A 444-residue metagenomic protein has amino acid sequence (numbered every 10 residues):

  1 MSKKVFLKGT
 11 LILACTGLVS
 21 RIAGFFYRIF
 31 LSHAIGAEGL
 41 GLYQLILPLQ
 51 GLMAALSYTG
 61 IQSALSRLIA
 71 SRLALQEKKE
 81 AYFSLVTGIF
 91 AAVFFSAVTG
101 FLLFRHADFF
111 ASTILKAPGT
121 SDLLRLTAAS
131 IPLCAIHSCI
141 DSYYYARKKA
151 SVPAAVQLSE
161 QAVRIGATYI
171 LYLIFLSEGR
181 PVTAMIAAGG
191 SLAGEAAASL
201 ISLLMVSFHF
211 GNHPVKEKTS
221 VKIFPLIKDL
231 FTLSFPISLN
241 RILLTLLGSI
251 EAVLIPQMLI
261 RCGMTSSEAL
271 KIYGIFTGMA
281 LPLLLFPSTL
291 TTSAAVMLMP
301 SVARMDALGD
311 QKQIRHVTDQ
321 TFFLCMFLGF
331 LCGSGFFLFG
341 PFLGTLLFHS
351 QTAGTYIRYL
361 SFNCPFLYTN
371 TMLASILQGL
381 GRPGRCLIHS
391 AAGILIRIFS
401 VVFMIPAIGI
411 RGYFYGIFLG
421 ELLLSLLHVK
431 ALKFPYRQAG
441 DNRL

Functional and structural regions predicted by a protein language model:
M1-A23, K79, F83, V221-G248 (+2 more regions): N-terminal membrane topogenesis motif
V5-S66, G100, S130, P236-M258: Signature of the first transmembrane helix
T10-G17, R125, A129, Y144-Y172 (+4 more regions): Alpha-helical transmembrane segments of multi-pass membrane transporters/permeases
L31-L52, R180, A184-M185, L226-L233 (+3 more regions): Interfacial/gating helices of multi-pass transporter permease domains
T59-A74, L284-L308: Helix-loop junctions and terminal segments of transmembrane helices in multi-pass membrane transport/translocation
V98-S121, L331-H349: Short membrane-interface helical motifs at transmembrane helix boundaries in multi-pass membrane transporters
K116-C139, F348-L373, L377: Alpha-helical transmembrane segments of multi-pass membrane proteins
V156-I170, E178-F210, A392-I396, I410-F434: Hydrophobic alpha-helical transmembrane segments
